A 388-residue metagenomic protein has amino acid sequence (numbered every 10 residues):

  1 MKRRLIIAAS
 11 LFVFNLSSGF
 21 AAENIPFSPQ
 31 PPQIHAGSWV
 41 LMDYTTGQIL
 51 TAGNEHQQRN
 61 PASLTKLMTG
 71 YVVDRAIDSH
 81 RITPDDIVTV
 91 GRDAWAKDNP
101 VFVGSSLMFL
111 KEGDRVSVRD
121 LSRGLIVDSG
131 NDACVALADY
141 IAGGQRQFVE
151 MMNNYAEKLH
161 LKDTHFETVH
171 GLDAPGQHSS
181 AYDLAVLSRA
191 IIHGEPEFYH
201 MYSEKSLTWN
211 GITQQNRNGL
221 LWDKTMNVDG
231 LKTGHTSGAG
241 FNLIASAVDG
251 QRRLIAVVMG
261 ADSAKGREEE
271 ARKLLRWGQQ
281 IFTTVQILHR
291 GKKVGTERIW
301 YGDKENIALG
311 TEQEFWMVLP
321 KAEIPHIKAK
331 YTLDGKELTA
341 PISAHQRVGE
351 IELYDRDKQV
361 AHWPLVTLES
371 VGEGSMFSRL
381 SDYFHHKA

Functional and structural regions predicted by a protein language model:
M1-R4: Positively charged n-region of N-terminal signal peptides that target proteins for export
A8-N15: Bacterial N-terminal signal peptides
N15-L16, D78, F282: Hydrophobic alpha-helical membrane context
L16-N24, V366: Bacterial Sec-dependent signal peptides at the C-terminal "C-region" and cleavage site
S17-S18, D98, V228: Generic hydrophobic, helix-prone segments enriched in Leu/Val/Ile
A21-Y182, S188-H193: Active-site-adjacent loops and short helices of periplasmic peptidoglycan-processing enzymes
L161-H165, D173-A388: Domain-terminus/edge residues, biased toward the C-terminal soluble/receptor-binding domains of extracytoplasmic
